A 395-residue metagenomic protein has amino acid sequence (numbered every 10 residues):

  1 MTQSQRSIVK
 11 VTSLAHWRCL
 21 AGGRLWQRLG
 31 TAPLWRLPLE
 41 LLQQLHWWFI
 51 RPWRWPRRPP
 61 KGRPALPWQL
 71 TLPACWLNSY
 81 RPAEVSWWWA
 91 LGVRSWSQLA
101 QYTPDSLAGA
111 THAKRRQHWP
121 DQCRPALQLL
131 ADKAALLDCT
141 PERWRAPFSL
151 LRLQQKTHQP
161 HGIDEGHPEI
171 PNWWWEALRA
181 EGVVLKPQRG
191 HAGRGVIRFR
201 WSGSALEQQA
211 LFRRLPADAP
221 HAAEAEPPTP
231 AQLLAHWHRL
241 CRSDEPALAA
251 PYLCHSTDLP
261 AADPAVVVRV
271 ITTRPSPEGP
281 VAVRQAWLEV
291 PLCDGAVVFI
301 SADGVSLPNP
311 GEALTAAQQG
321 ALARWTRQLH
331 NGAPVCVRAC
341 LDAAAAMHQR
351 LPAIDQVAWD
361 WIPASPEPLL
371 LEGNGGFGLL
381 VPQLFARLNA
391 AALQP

Functional and structural regions predicted by a protein language model:
M1-I50: Intrinsically disordered, low-structural-confidence terminal and linker regions
S4-W17, A321-Q356, P363-P395: C-terminal active-site "lid" helix and adjoining low-complexity regulatory extension at the edge of ATP-using catalytic
L29-A177, G190-H191: Conserved N-proximal alpha/beta basic substrate-recognition cap immediately N-terminal to, or forming the N-lobe
R115-R116, P147-E165, F199-Q232: Short, flexible helix-coil linker/hinge segments at the edges of structured domains or between repeats
P171-R179, K186, L240-C241, Q349-P352 (+1 more regions): A short acidic-Thr-Gly-centered motif at the start of a beta-strand
R179-G182, R189, R194, Q209-L314: Phosphate-binding site of ATP-dependent enzymes
R200-W201, T272-S276, P363: Short, low-complexity Ser/Thr-rich regulatory SLiMs
A261, A302-L329, C340, A344: Intrinsically disordered, low-complexity Ser/Thr/Pro/Gly-rich regulatory segments
